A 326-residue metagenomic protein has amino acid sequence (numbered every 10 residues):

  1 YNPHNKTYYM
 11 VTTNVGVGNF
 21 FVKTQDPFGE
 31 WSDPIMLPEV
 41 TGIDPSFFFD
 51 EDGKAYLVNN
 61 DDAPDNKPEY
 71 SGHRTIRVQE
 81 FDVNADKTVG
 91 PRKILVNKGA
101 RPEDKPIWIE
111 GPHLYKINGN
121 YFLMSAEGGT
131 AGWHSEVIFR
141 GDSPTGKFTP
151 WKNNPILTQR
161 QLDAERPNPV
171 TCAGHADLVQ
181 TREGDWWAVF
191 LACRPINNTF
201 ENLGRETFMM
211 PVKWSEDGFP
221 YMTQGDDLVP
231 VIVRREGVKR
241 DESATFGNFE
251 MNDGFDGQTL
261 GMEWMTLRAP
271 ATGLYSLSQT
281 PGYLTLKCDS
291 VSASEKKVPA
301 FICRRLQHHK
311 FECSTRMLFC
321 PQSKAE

Functional and structural regions predicted by a protein language model:
Y1-E326: Carbohydrate-active catalytic/glycan-binding domains of CAZyme proteins, especially the secreted or lumenal ectodomains
